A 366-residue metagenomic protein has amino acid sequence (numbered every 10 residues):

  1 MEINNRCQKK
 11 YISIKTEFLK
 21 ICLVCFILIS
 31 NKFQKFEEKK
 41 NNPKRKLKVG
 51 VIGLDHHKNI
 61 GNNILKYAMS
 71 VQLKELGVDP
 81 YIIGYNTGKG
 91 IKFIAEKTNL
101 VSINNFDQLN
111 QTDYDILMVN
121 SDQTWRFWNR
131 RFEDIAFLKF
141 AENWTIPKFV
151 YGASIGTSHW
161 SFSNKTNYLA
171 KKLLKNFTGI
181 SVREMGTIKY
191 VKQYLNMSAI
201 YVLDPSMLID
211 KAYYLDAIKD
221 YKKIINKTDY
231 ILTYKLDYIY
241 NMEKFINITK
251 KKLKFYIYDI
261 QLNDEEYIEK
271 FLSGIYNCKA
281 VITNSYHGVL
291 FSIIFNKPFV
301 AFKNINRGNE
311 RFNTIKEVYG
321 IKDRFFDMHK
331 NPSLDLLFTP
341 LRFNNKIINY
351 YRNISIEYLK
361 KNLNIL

Functional and structural regions predicted by a protein language model:
E2-L366: Active-site anion-handling motifs in enzyme catalytic cores
